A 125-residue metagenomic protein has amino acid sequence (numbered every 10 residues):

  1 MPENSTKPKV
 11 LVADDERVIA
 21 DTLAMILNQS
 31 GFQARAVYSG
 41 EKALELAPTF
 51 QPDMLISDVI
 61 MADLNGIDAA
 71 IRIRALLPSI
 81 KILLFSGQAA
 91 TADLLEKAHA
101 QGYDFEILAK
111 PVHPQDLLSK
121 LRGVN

Functional and structural regions predicted by a protein language model:
M1-K9, H113-N125: Non-catalytic signal-transmission and effector/linker regions of two-component phosphorelay proteins
A20, A62: The feature encodes the CheY-like receiver
D21-Q29: Charged docking surfaces used in two-component/phosphorelay signaling
G31-Y38, L46, L108: Short hydrophobic/Thr-rich beta-strand motif most characteristic of the beta2 strand and flanking loop of CheY-like
Y38-K42, N65-D68: Acidic catalytic/metal-coordinating carboxylates
E45, I67-P78: Short amphipathic alpha-helix used as the core "switch/output" element in two-component signaling
F50-I56: Active-site beta3 strand of CheY-like receiver
F85-G87: Hydrophobic/aromatic residues positioned on beta-strands within the core alpha/beta folds
